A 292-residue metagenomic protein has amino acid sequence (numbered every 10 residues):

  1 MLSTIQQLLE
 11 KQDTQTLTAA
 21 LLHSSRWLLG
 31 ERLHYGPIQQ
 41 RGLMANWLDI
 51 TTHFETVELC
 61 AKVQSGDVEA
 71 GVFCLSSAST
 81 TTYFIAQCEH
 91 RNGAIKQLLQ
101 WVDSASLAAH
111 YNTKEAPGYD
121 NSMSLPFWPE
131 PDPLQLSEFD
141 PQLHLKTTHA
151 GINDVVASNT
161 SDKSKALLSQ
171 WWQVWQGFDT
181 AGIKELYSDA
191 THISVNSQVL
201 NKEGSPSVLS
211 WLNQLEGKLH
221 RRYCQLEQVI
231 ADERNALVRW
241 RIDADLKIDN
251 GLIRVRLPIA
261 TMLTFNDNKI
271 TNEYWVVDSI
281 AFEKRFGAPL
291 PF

Functional and structural regions predicted by a protein language model:
M1, Q39, K163, L167 (+2 more regions): Soluble or luminal CAZymes and related metallo-dependent hydrolases
M1-D13, A20, T147-D179: Short, aromatic-enriched amphipathic alpha-helices that serve as compact interaction elements
T14-V68, G182-R234: A solvent-exposed, acidic/Ser-Thr-rich amphipathic alpha-helical stretch
H23, L43, Q97, S124 (+4 more regions): Acidic, low-complexity intrinsically disordered regions
L48-N159, E216-Y223, Q228-F292: A beta-strand edge to alpha-helix "cap/lid" segment located at domain peripheries
S161, S169, N201-K202, D249: A generic secondary-structure micro-motif detector that highlights 1-2 residue hydrophobic/ambivalent hotspots embedded
